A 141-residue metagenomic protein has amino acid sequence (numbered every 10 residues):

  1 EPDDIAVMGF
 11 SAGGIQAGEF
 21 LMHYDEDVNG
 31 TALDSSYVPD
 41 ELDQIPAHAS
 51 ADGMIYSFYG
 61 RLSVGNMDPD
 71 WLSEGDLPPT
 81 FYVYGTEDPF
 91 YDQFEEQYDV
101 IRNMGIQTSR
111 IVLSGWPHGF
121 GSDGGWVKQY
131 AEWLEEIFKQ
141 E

Functional and structural regions predicted by a protein language model:
E1-G75: Primarily recognizes the serine-hydrolase "nucleophile elbow" in alpha/beta-hydrolase and SGNH/GDSL folds
I5, T80, T108-S109: Hydrophobic anchor at the start of a short beta-strand that flanks the dinucleotide cofactor-binding loop
E19-F20, V83, G119: Residues that scaffold the ATP/ADP-binding catalytic core of kinase and kinase-like folds
G53, V83, S109: Conserved Rossmann-like nucleotide-binding pocket used by diverse enzymes that bind dinucleotide cofactors
G60-R61, T86-Y91: Acidic catalytic loop of the alpha/beta-hydrolase fold
D76, F81-Y84: Short beta-strand/loop motif that positions the catalytic acidic residue of the alpha/beta-hydrolase fold
V83-E87, L113-W116: Short strand-loop junctions, especially beta-strand C-caps/beta-turns that link beta-sheets to coils or alpha-helices
E95-E141: C-terminal catalytic histidine-bearing segment of alpha/beta-hydrolase fold enzymes
